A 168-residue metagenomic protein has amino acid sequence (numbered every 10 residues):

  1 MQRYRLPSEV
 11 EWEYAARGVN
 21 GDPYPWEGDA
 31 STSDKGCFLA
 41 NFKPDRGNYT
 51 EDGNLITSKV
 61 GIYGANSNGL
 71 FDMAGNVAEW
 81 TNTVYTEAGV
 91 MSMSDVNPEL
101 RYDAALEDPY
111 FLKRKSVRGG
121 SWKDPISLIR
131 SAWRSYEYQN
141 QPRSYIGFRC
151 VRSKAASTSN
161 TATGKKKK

Functional and structural regions predicted by a protein language model:
M1-W133, P142, N160-T161: Functional-site microenvironments in short loops/helix caps that host divalent-cation chemistry
S144-T158: Short, structured beta-strand segments at or near domain termini in extracellular proteins/domains
S157-K168: Sec-dependent signal peptide cleavage junction
